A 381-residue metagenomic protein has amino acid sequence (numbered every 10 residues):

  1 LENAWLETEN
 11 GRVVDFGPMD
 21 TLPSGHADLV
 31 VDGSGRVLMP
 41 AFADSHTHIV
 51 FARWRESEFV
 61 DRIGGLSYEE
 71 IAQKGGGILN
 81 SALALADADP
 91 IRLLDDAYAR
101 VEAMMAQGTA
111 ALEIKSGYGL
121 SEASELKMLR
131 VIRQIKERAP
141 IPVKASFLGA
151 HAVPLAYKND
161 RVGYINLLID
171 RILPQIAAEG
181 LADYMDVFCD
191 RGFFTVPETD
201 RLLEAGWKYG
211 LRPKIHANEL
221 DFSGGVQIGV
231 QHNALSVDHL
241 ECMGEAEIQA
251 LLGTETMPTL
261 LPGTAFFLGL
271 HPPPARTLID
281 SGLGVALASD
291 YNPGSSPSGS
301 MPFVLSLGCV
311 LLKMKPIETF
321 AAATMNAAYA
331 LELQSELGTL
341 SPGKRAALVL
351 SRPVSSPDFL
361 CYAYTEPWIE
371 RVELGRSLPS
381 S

Functional and structural regions predicted by a protein language model:
L1-M39, E137: Histidine-rich, glycine-flanked metal-binding segment
L6, G11, G35, H46 (+12 more regions): Divalent metal-coordination and catalytic microenvironments
D28-D32, A145, R371: Conserved beta-strand scaffold positions in the cores of enzyme catalytic domains, especially in NTP/NDP-utilizing
L29, G33-D96: Metal-associated gating/positioning segment near the N- to mid-region
L79-D96, E102, A110-S223: Metal-coordinating catalytic core of metallo-dependent amide/deamination hydrolases
Q107, E179-G180, Y209, H232 (+3 more regions): Structural motif
R212-P213, F222-T339, S351-P353, L378-P379: Active-site-adjacent C-terminal substructures of enzyme catalytic domains
M325, R345-S381: C-terminal cap of metal-dependent C-N hydrolases
